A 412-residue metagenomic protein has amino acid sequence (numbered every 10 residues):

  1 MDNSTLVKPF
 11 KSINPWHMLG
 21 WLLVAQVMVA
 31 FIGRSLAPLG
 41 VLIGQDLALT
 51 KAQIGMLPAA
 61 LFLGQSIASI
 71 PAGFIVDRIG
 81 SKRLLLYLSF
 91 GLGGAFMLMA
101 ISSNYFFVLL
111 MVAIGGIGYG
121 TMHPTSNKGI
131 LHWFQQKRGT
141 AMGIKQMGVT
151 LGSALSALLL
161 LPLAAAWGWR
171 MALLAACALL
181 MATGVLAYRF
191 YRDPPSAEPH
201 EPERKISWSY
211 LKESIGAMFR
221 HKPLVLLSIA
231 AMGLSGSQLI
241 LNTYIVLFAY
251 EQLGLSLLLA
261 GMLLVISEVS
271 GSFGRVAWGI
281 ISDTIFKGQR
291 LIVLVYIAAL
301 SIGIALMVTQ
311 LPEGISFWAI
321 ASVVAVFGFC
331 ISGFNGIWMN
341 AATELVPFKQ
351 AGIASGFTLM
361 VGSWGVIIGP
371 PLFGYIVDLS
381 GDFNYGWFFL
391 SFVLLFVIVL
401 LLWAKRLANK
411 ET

Functional and structural regions predicted by a protein language model:
D2-S12, P194-L227: Juxtamembrane intracellular "pre-TM" segments in multi-pass secondary transporters
R34, F62-I70, S153-A154, E268-S272 (+2 more regions): Residue-level signature of mid-helix packing/kink "hotspots" within the transmembrane helices of 12-pass Major
L36-A37, K222-V276, N335, M339: Extracytoplasmic gate region of multi-pass secondary transporters
I67-F106: Conserved MFS/SLC helix-loop-helix module at the cytosolic interface between two early adjacent transmembrane helices
R78-S89, T284-A298: Cytoplasmic membrane-interface "Motif A"-like loop-to-helix N-cap segments of 12-TM Major Facilitator Superfamily
M111-L151: Cytoplasmic helix-loop-helix junction between adjacent transmembrane helices in 12-TM secondary transporters
K145-P195: Helix-loop-helix hairpin linking two adjacent transmembrane segments in secondary transporters
G288-A341: C-terminal transmembrane helical hairpin of 12-TM major facilitator-type secondary transporters
